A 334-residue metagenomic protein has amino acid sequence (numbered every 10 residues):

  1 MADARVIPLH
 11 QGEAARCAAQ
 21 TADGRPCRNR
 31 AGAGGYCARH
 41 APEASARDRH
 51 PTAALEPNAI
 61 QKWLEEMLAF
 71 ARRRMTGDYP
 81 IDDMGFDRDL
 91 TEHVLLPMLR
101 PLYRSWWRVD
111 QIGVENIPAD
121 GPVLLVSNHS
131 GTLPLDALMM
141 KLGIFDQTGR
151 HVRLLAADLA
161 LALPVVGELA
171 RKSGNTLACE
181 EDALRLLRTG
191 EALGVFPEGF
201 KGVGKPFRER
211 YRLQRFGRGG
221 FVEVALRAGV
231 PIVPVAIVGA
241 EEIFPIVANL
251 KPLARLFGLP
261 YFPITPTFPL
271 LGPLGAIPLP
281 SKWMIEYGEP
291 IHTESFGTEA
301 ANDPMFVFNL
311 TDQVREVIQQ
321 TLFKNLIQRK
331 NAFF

Functional and structural regions predicted by a protein language model:
M1-A54: Intrinsically disordered, low-complexity regulatory regions of eukaryotic proteins
A14, R108, P122, H151 (+2 more regions): A residue-level signal for beta-strand positions that form part of recognition/binding surfaces within mature
A19, R104-Q111, G174-A178, F268: Short gly/ser/thr-rich secondary-structure transition/capping motifs
G32, V114, A157-L159, E198-F200 (+1 more regions): An acidic- and aromatic-residue-enriched active-site/binding cleft used to recognize and process polar
R47-T91, R185-F334: Non-catalytic C-terminal accessory region of glycerolipid acyltransferases and related lyso-lipid remodeling enzymes
D82, D89-R108, Q147-H151, V165-L169 (+1 more regions): A transmembrane-helix-recognition feature enriched in membrane-embedded lipid enzymes and envelope glyco-/phospholipid
L99-H129: Helix-to-loop junction immediately C-terminal to a conserved catalytic motif
A119-A183, R188-T189, F200-F216: Catalytic core of membrane glycerolipid acyltransferases/transacylases, capturing the structured, soluble-facing
